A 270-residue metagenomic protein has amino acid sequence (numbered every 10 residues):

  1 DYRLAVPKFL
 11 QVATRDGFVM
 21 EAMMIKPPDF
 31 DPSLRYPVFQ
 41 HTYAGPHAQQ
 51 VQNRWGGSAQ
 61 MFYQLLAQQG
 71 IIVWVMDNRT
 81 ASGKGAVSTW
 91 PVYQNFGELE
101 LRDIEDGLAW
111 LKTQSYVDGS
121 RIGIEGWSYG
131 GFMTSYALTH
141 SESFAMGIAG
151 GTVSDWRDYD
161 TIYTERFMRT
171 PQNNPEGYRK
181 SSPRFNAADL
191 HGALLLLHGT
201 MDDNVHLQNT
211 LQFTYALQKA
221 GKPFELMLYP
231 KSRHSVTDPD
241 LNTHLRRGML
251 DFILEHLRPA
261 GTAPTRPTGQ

Functional and structural regions predicted by a protein language model:
D1-Q270: Serine-hydrolase catalytic core recognition
